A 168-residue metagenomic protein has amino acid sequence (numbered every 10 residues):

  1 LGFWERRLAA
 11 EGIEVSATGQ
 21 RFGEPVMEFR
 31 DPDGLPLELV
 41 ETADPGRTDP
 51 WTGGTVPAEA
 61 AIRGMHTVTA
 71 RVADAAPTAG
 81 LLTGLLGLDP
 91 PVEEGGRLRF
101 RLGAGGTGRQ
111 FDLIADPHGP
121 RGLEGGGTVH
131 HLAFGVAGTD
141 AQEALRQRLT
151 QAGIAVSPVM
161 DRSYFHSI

Functional and structural regions predicted by a protein language model:
L1-P32, R71-T83, G127, L132-I168: Vicinal oxygen chelate
A9-A10, T42, D49, G80 (+2 more regions): Extended intrinsically disordered, low-complexity coil regions enriched in Ser, Thr, Gly, Ala and often Pro
S16-P25, W51-T52, V92-L98: Short, surface-exposed recognition loops or helix-turn segments adjacent to catalytic cores
L35-D44, P91-T128, V136, R146 (+2 more regions): Conserved short beta-strand elements that form part of the metal-binding/catalytic scaffold of enzyme active sites
E38-R63: Short, flexible helix-coil linker/hinge segments at the edges of structured domains or between repeats
V68: Conserved structured catalytic cores and adjacent interaction surfaces of nucleotide-binding/hydrolyzing enzymes
